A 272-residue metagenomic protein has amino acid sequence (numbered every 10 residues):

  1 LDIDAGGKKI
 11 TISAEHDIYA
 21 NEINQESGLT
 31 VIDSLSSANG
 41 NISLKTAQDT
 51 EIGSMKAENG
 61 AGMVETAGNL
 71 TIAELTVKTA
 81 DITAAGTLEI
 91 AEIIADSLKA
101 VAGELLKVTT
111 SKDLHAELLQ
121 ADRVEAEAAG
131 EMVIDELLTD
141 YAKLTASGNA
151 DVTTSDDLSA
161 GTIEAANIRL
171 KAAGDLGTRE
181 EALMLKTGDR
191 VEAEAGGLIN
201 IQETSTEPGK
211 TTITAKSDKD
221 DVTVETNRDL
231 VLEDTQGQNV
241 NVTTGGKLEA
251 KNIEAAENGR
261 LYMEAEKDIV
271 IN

Functional and structural regions predicted by a protein language model:
L1-N272: Extracellular lectin-like interaction modules
